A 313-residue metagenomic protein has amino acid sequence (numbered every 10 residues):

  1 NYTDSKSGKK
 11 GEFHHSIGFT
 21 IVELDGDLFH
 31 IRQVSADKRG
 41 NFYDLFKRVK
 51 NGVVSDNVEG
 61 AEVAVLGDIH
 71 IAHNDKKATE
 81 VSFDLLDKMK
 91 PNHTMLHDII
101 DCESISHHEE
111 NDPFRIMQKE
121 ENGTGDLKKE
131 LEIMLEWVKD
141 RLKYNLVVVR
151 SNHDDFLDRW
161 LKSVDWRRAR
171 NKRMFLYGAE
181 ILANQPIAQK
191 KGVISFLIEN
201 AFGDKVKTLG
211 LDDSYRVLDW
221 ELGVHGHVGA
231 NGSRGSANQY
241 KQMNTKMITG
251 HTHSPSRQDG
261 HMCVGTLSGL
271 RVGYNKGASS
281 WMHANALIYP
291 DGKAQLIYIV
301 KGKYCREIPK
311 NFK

Functional and structural regions predicted by a protein language model:
N1-K313: Extended recognition/assembly regions associated with phosphoester-bond processing machinery
